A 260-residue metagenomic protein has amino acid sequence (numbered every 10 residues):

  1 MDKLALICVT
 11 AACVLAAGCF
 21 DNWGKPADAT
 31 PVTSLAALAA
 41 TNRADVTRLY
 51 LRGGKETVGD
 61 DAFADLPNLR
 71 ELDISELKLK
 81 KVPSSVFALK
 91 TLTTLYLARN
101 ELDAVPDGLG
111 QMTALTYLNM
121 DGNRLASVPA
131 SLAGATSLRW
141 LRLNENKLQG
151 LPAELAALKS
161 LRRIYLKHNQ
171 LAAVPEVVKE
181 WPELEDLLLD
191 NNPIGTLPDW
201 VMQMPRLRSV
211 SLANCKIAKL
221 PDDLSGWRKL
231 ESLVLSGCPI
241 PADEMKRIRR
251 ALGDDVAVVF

Functional and structural regions predicted by a protein language model:
M1-C8: Bacterial N-terminal signal peptides that target proteins for export
F20-D21: Bacterial signal peptide processing site
A39-K81, K90-T93: LRR N-terminal entry segment and analogous cap-like coil->beta motifs
R43, D65-N68, F87-L92, G110-L115 (+6 more regions): Leucine-rich repeat
L49-L51, L72-I74, L95-L97, L118-M120 (+6 more regions): Conserved hydrophobic beta-strand positions in leucine-rich repeat
G59-D61, V82-S85, V105-G108, V128-S131 (+5 more regions): The feature encodes a structural signal of leucine-rich repeats
A218-F260: Leucine-rich solenoid repeat scaffolds
